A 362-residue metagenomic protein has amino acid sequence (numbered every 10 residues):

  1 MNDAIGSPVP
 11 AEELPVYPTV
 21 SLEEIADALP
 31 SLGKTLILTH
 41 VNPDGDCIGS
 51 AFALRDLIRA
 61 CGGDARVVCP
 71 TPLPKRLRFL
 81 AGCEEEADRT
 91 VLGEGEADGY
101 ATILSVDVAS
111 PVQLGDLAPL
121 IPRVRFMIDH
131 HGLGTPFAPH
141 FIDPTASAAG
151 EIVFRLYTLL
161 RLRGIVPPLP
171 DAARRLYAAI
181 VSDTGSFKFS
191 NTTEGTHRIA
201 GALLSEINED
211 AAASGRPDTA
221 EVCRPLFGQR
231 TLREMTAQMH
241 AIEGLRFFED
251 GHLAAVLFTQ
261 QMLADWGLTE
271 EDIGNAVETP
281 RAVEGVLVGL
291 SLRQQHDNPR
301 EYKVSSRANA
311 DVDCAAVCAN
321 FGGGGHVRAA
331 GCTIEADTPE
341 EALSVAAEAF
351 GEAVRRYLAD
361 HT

Functional and structural regions predicted by a protein language model:
N2-N42, A53-R59, T135-V288, L292-N298 (+1 more regions): A structured phosphate/pyrophosphate-recognition subdomain
L14-P18, L32-G99, V256: Anionic-ligand anchoring segments at beta-strand to alpha-helix junctions in alpha/beta enzyme folds, i.e., glycine
D44, L54, L77, L104 (+5 more regions): Divalent metal-coordination and catalytic microenvironments
R66-V68, T102-L104, V124-I128, P139-I142 (+2 more regions): Hydrophobic/aromatic beta-strand patches that form the interior of the parallel beta-sheet core in alpha/beta enzyme
C83-A87, D143-T145, A308: Short, hinge-like loop/turn segments at secondary-structure boundaries
C83-P139: Active-site cofactor/cluster-binding pocket
E278-A282, A308-D313, C318-G323: Low-complexity, glycine/alanine/valine/leucine- and proline-rich hydrophobic stretches
Y302-R307: Primary mode marks residue(s) on the alpha4-beta5-alpha5 output face of response regulator receiver
